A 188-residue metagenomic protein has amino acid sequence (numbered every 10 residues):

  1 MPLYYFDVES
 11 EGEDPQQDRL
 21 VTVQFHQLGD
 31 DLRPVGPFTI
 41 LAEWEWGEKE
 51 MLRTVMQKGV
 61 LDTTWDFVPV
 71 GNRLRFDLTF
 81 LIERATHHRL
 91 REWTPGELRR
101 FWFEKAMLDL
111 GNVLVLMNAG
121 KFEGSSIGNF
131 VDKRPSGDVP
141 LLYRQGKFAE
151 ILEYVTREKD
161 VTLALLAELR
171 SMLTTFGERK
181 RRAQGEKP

Functional and structural regions predicted by a protein language model:
M1-L61: Conserved RNase H-like, two-metal-ion catalytic cores of nucleic-acid enzymes
R19-F25, R33-P37, F67-R179, G185: Metal-dependent phosphoesterase core characteristic of DEDDh/y 3'-5' exonuclease domains
L61-F67: Glycine-rich phosphate-binding loop signature in dinucleotide/nucleotide-binding domains
